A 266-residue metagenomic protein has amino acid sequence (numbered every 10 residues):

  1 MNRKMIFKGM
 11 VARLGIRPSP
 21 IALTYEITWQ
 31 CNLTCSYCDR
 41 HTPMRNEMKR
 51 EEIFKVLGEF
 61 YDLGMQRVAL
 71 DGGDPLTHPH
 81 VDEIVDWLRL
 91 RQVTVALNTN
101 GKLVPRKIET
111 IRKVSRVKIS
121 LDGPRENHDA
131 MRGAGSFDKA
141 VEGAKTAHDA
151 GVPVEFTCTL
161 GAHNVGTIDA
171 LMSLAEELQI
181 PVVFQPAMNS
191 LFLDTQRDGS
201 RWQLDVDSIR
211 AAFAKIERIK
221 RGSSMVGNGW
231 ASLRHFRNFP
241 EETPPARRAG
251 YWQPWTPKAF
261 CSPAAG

Functional and structural regions predicted by a protein language model:
M1-K107: Conserved alpha-helical substructure of the radical SAM core
F7-L14, P18-S19, T243, K258-G266: Flexible mid-to-C-terminal extensions adjoining Fe-S/redox cofactors in radical SAM and related proteins
I27, C35, F54, L63 (+4 more regions): Short, low-complexity intrinsically disordered segments
T28, G73, N100-K102, D122-P124 (+3 more regions): Anionic group-transfer/hydrolysis microenvironments
C31, C35-C38, A246, A259 (+1 more regions): Short cysteine clusters
M44, P75-L76, V104, G123-E126 (+2 more regions): Short, flexible micro-motifs
R91-T94, S115-R116, S120-D122, E126-W252 (+2 more regions): Radical SAM enzyme [4Fe-4S]-AdoMet core and its adjacent flexible, acidic and glycine-rich loops/tails across
I111-R112: A short, aliphatic-rich alpha-helical micro-motif
